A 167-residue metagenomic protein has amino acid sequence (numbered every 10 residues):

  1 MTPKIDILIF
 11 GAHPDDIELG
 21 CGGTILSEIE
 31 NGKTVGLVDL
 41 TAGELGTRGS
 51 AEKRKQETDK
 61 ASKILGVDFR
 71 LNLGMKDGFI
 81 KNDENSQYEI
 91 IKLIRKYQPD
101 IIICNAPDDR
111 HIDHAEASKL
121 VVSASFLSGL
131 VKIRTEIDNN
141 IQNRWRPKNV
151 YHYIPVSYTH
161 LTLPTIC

Functional and structural regions predicted by a protein language model:
M1-Y97: Active-site rim/loop-helix segments in enzyme catalytic domains that contact anionic ligands
K33, W145-K148: A short helix->loop->beta-strand "cap" motif at the edges of active sites that frequently abuts
V67, L93-D108, A117: Proline-aspartate-enriched helix->loop->beta-strand connector
D68, D100, K148, H160: Conserved acidic residues
I112-F126: Short Gly/Thr/Asp-enriched flexible loops that form oxyanion-binding sites at enzyme active sites
S128-R146: Short mixed-charge
W145, I154-Y158: Phosphate-binding/catalytic loops
H160-C167: Single conserved hydrophobic/aromatic residue that forms the stacking wall/gate of nucleotide- or nucleobase-binding
